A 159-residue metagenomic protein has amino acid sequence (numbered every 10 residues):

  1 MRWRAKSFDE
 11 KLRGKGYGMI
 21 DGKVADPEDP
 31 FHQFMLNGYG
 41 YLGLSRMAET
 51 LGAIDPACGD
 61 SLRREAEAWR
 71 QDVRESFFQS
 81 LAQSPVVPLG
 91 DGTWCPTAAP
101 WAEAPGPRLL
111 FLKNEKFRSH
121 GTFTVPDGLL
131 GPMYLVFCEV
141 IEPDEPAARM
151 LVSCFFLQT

Functional and structural regions predicted by a protein language model:
M1-M19, F31-S45: Aromatic-rich carbohydrate-recognition surfaces in CAZymes
M1-R2, L36-G38, L42-E49, A53 (+3 more regions): Active-site core of glycosidic bond-cleaving carbohydrate-active enzymes
E10-R13, D72-S84: Glycan-recognition and catalytic cores of secretory/periplasmic carbohydrate-active enzymes
G18-D21, Y134: Generic structural signal for residues positioned in beta-strands
G22-D29, N114-R118: Flexible glycine/proline-enriched surface loops and loop-helix/loop-strand junctions
P30-F31, P56: Active-site oxyanion-binding pockets that recognize sulfate/phosphate
